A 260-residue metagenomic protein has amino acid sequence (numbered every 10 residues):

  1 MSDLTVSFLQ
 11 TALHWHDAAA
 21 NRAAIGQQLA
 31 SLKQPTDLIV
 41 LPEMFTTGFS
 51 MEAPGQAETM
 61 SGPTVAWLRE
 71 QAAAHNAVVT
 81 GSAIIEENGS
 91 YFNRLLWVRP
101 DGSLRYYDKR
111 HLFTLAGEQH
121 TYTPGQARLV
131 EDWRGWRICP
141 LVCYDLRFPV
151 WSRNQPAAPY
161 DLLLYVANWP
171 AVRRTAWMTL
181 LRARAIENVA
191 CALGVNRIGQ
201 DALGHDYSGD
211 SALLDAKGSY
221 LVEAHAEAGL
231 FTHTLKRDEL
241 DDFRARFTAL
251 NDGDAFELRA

Functional and structural regions predicted by a protein language model:
D3-L13, D17, R94, R137-D145 (+1 more regions): Active-site-proximal beta-strand elements of phosphoester/diester hydrolases
A12, F45, I84-I85, L112 (+4 more regions): Catalytic metal-binding/acid-base residues of hydrolase active sites
A19, G26-R105, P170-A183, A190: Cys-nucleophile CN-hydrolase/nitrilase-fold catalytic domain and related Cys-dependent amidase chemistry that acts on
A20-L29, R147-R153: Short, acidic/polar
P63-V78, R147-L230: CN hydrolase (nitrilase-like) catalytic-core segments centered on the catalytic cysteine and neighboring Lys/Glu
G81-A83, R94-W97, L129, S211-L213 (+1 more regions): Short beta-strand scaffold segments in enzyme catalytic cores
E86-A158, V172-T179, R244-A249, R259: Active-site catalytic loop in hydrolytic enzyme cores
T232-A260: Short, basic/aromatic-enriched C-terminal tail that caps enzymatic domains
